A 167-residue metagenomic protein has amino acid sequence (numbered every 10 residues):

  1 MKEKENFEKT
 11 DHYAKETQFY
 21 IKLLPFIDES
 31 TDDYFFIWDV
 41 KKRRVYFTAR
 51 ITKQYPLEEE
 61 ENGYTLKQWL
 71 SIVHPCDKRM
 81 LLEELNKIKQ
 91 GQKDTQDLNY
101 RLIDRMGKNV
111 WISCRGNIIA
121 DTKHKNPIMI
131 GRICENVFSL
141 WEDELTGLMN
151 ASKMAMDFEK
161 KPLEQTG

Functional and structural regions predicted by a protein language model:
F7-L23, T146: Short, charged amphipathic alpha-helical "coupling" segments at sensory-output junctions in signaling proteins
E16-L70: PAS-family sensory domain signal
D28-Y34, R79, K87-L98: PAS/PAS-like sensory domains
D33, Q96-L98, R105-C114, M129: PAS and PAS-like sensory/regulatory domains
W38, R101-G107, A120: PAS-family sensory domains
E59-K87: PAS/Per-ARNT-Sim sensory domains
C114-G131: Short loop/turn elements at sensory-signaling interfaces that couple input to output
L148-G167: Short regulatory alpha-helical coupling segments that immediately precede and/or link into cyclic nucleotide signaling
